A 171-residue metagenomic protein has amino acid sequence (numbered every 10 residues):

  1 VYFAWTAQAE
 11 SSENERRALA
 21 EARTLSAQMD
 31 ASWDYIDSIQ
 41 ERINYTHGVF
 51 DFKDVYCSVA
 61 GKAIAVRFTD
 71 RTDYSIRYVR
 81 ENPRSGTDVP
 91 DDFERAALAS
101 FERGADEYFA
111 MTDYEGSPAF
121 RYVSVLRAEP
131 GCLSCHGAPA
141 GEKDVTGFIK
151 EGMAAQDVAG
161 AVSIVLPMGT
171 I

Functional and structural regions predicted by a protein language model:
Y2-L19: N-terminal membrane-insertion alpha helix
E15, V125-A128: Residue-level signal for mature regions of secreted extracellular proteins and peptides
R16-A31: Short extracytoplasmic/periplasmic juxtamembrane "stem" segments immediately C-terminal to an N-terminal membrane anchor
A27-D34, S38, I43-L126: Extracytoplasmic ligand-binding sensor domains of the Cache superfamily
S85, T170-I171: A short acidic, often aromatic-flanked loop/helix-cap motif at beta-alpha or helix-coil junctions that lines enzyme
R121-Y122, A138, A155-T170: Short, hydrophobic beta-strand elements of compact beta-sandwich sensory domains
R127-A140, V145-I149: The canonical Cys-X-X-Cys-His
V145-A159: Short cysteine/histidine-rich metal-coordination sites, predominantly Zn2+-binding motifs
